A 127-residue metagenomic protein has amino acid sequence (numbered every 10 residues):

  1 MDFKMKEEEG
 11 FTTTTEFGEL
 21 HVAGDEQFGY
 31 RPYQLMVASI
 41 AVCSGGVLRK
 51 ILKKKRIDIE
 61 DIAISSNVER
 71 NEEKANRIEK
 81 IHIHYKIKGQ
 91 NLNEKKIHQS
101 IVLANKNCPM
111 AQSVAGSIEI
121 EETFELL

Functional and structural regions predicted by a protein language model:
M1-A38, G46-L127: Extended beta-strand/beta-hairpin segments
